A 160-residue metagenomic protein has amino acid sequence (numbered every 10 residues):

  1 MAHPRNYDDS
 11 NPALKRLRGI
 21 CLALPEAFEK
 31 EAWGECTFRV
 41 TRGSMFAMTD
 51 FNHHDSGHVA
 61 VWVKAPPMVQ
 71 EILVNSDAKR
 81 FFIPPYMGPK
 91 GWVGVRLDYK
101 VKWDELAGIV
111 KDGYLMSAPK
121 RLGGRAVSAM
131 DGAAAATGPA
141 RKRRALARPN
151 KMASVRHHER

Functional and structural regions predicted by a protein language model:
M1-R160: Charge-dense, helix-prone N-terminal extensions
